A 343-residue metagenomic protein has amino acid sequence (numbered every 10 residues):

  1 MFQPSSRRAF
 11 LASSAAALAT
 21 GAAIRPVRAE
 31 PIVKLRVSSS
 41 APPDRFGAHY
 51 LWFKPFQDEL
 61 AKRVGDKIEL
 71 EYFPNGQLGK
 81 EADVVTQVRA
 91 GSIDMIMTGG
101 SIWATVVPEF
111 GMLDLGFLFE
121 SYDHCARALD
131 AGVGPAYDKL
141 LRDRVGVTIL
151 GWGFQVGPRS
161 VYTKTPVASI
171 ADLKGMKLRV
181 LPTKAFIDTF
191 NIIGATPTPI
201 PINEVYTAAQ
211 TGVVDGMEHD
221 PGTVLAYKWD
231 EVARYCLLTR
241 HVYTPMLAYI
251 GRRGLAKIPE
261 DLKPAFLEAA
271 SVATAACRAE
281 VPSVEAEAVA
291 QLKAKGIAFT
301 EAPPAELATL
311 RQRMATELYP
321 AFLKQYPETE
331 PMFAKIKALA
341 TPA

Functional and structural regions predicted by a protein language model:
F2-S5, A9-G21, R25-R127, V133 (+1 more regions): N-terminal secretory/targeting leader peptides
